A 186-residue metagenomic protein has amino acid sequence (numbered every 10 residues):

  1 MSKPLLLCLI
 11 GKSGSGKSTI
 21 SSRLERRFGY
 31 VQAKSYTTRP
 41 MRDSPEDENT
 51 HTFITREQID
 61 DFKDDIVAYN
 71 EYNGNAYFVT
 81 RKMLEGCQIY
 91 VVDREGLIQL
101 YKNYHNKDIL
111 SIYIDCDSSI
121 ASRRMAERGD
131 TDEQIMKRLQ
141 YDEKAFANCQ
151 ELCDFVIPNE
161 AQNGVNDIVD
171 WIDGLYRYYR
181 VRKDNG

Functional and structural regions predicted by a protein language model:
L9: Hydrophobic anchor at the beta1->P-loop junction of P-loop NTPases
K12: P-loop (Walker A) phosphate-binding loop of NTP-binding proteins
S15: ATP-binding Walker
S18: Walker A/P-loop
S35-Q88, V92-G96: ATP-dependent small-molecule kinase phosphotransfer cores that center on conserved nucleotide phosphate-binding segments
I89-D93, Y104-R128: Conserved phosphate-donor/acceptor-positioning beta-strand/loop module used by diverse small-molecule
D130-L175, Y179-G186: Small-molecule kinase domains that catalyze NTP-dependent phosphoryl transfer to phosphate-bearing small molecules
